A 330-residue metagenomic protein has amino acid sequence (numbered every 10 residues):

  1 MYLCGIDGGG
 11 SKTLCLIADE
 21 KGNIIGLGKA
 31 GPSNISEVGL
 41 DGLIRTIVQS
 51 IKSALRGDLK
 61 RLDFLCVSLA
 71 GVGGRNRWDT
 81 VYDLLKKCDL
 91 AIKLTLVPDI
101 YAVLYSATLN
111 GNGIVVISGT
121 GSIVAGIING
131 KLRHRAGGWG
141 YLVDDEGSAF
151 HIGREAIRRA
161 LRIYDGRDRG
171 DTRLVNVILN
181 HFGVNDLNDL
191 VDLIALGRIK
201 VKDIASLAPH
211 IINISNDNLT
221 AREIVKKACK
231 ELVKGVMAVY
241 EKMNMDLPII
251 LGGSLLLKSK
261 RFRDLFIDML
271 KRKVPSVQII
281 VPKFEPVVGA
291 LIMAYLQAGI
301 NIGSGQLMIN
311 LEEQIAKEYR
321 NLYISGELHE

Functional and structural regions predicted by a protein language model:
M1-L62, L84, A107-N112, R158-E330: ATP-binding/phosphotransfer module of carbohydrate and carboxylate kinases, centering on a glycine-rich
G26-K29, T95, H134: Structural signal for short hydrophobic segments within the conserved structured cores of catalytic domains across
K52-T95, A107-T108: Short beta-strand-loop/turn "lid" adjacent to the catalytic site in phosphate-handling enzymes
C66-G73, S118-T120, L247-K258: Glycine-rich beta-strand-to-loop/alpha-helix junction loops that act as flexible
L85-I92, L132-G140, M269-Q278: Glycine/charged-rich beta-loop-alpha catalytic/anionic-binding loops adjacent to active sites
I92-V115, L132: Conserved phosphate-binding catalytic cores of ATP/NTP-utilizing and phosphoryl-transfer enzymes
L94-A102, I117-S118, Q278-V288: Active-site nucleophile and cofactor-binding loops and adjacent substrate-binding regions of central metabolic enzymes
G111-Y164, D168, Y323-E330: Glycine-rich phosphate-binding loop of actin/hexokinase-like ATP-binding domains
